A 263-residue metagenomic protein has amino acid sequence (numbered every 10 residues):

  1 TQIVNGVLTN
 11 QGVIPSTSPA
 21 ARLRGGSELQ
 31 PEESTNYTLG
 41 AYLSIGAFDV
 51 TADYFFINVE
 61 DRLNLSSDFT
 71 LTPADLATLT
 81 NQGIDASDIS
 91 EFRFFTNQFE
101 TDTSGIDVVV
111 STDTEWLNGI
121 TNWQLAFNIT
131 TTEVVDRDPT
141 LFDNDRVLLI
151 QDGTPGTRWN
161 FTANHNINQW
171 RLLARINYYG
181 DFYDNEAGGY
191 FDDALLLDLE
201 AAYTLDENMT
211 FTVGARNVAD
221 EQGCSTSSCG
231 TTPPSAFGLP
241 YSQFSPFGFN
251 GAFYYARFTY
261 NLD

Functional and structural regions predicted by a protein language model:
T1-G25, D68-F94, R137-L148, C224-P246: Solvent-exposed loop segments that connect transmembrane elements
T1-T51, I57-N58, I84-I106, S111-W116 (+2 more regions): Outer-membrane beta-barrel signature, preferentially recognizing the C-terminal barrel domain of Gram-negative
L39-L43, V108-T112, F161-H165, L199-Y203 (+2 more regions): Residues on the lipid-exposed face of transmembrane beta-strands in outer-membrane beta-barrel proteins
A47-V50, L117-T121, Q169-L173, E207-V213: Repeated loop/turn-to-beta-strand initiation elements of outer-membrane beta-barrel proteins
F55-E186: Gram-negative outer-membrane beta-barrel transporters
T131, Y178-Y183, A202-D263: C-terminal beta-signal and adjacent terminal beta-strands/loops of Gram-negative outer-membrane beta-barrel proteins
Y190: Extracellular protease catalytic domains of secreted zymogens
D193-L197: Strand-loop-strand
